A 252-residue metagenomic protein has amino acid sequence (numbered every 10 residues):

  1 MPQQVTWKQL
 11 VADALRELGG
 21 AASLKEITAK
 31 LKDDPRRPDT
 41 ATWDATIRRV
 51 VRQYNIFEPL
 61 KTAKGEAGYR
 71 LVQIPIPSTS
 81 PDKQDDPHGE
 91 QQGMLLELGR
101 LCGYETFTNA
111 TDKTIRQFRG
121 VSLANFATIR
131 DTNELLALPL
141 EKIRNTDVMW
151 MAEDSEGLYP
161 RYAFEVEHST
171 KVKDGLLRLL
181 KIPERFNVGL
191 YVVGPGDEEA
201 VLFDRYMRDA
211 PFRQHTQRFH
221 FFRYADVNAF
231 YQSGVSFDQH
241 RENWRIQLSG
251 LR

Functional and structural regions predicted by a protein language model:
P2-W7, K25, K32-S80: Charged low-complexity interaction tracts in eukaryotic proteins
Q4, L15-E26: Short capping segments at the starts of secondary-structure elements
T6-D13, M94: Pre-recognition alpha-helix immediately N-terminal to the DNA-recognition helix within helix-turn-helix or winged-helix
K32, L96-L101, S249: Low-complexity, Ser/Thr/Pro-rich intrinsically disordered linker/stalk segments at domain junctions
D82-Q84, R100, T108-L158, Q232-E242: Active-site metal-binding core of divalent-cation-utilizing nuclease and nuclease-like domains
P87-M94: Conserved alpha-helical elements of sugar-nucleotide-dependent glycosyltransferases
G120, R130, D197-R252: Domain-level recognition of nuclease-like catalytic cores that cleave nucleotide substrates
L135-T146, E156-H220: Catalytic cores of nucleic-acid endonucleases
